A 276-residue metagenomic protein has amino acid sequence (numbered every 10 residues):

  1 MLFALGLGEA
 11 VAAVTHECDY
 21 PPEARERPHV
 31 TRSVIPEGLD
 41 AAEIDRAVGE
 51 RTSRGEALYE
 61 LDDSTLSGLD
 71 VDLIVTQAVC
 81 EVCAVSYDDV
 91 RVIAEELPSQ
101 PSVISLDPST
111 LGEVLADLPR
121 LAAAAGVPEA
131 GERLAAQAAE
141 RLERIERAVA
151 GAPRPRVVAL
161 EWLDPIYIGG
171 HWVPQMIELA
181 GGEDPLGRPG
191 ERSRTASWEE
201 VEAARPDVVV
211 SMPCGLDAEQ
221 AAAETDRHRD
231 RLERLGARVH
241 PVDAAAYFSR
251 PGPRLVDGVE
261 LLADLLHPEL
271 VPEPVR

Functional and structural regions predicted by a protein language model:
M1-R276: N-terminal ligand-binding lobe of clamshell/alpha-beta domains
